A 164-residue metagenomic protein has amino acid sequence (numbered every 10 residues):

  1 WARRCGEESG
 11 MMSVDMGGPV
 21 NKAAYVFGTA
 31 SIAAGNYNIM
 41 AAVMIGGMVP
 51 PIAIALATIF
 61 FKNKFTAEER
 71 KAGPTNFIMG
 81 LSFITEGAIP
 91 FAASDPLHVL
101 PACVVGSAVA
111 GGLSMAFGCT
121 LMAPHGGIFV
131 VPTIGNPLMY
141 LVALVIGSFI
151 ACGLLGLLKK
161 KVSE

Functional and structural regions predicted by a protein language model:
W1-G6: Short, small-residue-biased leader/transition segments that mark boundaries at the very start of proteins
E7-S163: Pore-lining transmembrane helices
